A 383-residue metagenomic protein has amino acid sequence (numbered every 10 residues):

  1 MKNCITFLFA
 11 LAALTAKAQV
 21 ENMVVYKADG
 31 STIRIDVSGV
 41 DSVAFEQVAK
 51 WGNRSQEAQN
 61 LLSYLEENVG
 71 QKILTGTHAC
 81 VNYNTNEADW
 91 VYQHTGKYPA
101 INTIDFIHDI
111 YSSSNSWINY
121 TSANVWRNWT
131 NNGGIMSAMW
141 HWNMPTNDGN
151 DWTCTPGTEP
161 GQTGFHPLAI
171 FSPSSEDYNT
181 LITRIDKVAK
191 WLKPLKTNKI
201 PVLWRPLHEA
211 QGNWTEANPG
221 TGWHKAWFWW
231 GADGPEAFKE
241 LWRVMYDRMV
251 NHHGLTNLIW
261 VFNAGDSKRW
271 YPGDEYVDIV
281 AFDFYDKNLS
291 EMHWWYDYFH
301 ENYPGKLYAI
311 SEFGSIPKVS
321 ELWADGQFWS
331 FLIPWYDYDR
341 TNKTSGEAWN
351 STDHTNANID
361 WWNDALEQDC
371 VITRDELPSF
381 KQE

Functional and structural regions predicted by a protein language model:
M1-N22: Bacterial Sec-dependent N-terminal signal peptides
Y26, E46-N119, E321, N363-E383: N-terminal module-boundary/linker segments of secreted carbohydrate-active enzymes
N60, Y83-V91, Y120-N124, K190 (+3 more regions): Alpha-helical scaffolding within the catalytic cores of extracellular/periplasmic polymer-degrading hydrolases
V69-I73, K97-A100, N131-M136, T197-L203 (+4 more regions): Loop/turn elements at helix/coil->beta-strand transitions in domains of secreted/extracellular proteins
I73-C80, K306-E383: Substrate-binding cleft of secreted/luminal carbohydrate-active enzymes
G76-H78, L203-H208, W242-K268, G305-I316: Aromatic-lined carbohydrate-recognition surfaces of secreted/lumenal glycan-active proteins
N102-I104, S267-L289, I333-W335: Aromatic- and acid-rich polysaccharide-binding/catalytic face of secreted or lumenal carbohydrate-active enzymes
Y111-V244, N251, L255: Substrate-binding cleft of extracellular glycoside hydrolase catalytic domains
